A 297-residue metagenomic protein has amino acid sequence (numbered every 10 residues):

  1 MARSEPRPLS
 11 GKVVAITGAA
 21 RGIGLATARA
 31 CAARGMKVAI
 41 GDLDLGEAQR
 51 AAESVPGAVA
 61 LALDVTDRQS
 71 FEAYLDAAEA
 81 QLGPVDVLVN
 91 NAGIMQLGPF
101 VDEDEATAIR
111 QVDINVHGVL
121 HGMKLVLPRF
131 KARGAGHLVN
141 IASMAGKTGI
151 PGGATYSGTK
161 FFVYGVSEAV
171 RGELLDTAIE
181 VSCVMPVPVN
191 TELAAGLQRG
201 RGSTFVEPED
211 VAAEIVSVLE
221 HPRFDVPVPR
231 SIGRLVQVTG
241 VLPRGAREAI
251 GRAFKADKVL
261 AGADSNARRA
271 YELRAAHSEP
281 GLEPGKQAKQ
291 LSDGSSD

Functional and structural regions predicted by a protein language model:
P6-V38: Canonical Rossmann dinucleotide-binding motif of NAD(H)/NADP(H)-dependent dehydrogenases/reductases, specifically
L45, L63-A73, E105: The beta1-alpha1 cofactor-binding region of Rossmann-like NAD(H)/NADP(H)-dependent oxidoreductases
P99-F100, D104-V112: Substrate-binding pocket helix/loop in short-chain dehydrogenase/reductase
V101, I150-T155: Active-site loop immediately N-terminal to the catalytic Tyr-X3-Lys motif of short-chain dehydrogenase/reductase
M123, T159: Active-site helix of classical SDR
S143: Residue(s) in the substrate-gating loop at a strand-loop-helix junction that position the organic substrate next
C183, R199-V236: C-terminal helical subdomain
